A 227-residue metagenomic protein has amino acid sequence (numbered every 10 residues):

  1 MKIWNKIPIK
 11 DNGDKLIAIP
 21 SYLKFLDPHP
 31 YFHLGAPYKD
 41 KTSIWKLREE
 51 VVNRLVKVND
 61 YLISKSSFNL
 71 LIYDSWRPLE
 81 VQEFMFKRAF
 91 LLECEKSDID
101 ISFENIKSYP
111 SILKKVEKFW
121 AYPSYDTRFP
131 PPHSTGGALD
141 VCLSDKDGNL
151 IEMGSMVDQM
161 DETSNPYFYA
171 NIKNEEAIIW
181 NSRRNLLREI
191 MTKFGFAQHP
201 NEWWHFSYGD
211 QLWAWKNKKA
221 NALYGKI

Functional and structural regions predicted by a protein language model:
M1-S75, L79-P200, W213-I227: Extracytoplasmic cell-surface/polysaccharide-interacting catalytic and binding patches
F206: Conserved metal-phosphate-binding beta-hairpin within the catalytic cores of diverse ATP-dependent phosphoryl-transfer
